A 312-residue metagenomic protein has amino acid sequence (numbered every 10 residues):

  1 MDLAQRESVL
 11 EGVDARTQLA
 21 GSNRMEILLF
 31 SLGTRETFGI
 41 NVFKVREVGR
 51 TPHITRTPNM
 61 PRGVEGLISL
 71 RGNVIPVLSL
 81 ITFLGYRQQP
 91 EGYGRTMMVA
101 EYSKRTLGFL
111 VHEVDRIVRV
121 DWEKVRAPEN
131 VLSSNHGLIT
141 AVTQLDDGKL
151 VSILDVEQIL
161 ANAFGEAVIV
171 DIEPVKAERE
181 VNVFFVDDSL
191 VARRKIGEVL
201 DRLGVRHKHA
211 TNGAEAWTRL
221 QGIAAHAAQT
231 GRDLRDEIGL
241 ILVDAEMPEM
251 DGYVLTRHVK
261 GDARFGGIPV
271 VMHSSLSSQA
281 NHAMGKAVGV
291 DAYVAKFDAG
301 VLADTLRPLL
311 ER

Functional and structural regions predicted by a protein language model:
M1-I241, A245-V254, G261-P269, S275-R312: An acidic, low-aromatic, low-complexity terminal/linker signal
